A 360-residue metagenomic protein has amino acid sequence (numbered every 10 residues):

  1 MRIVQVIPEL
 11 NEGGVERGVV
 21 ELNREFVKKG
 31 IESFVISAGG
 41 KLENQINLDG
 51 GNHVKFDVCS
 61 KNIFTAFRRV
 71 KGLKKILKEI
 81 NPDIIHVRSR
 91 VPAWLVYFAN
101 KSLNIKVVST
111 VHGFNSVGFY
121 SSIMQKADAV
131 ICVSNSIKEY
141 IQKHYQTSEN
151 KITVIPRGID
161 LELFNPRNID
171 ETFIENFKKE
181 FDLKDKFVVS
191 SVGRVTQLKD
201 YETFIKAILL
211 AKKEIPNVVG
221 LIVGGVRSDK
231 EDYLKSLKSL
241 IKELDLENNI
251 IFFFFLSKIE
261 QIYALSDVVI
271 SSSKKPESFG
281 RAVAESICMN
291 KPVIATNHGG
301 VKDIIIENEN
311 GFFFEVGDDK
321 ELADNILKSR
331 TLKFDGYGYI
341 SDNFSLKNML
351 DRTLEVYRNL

Functional and structural regions predicted by a protein language model:
V4, L183-K199, I205-I208, L221: Conserved donor-binding/catalytic core segment of Leloir-type glycosyltransferases
V35, P292-A295: Short hydrophobic beta-strand element within catalytic cores of glycosyltransferases and related nucleotide-activated
L77, F255-L256, I262-S266, R281: Short alpha-helical donor nucleotide-sugar binding micro-motif in glycosyltransferases
V87-A93, V111: Short His-centered aromatic/hydrophobic patch
K101-N135, E139, Q146: A conserved, positively charged/aromatic
D229-L234, E247-L256, I262, F313: Active-site donor-binding acidic/aromatic loop of nucleotide-activated sugar and phosphosugar transferases involved
I306-N308, F312-D319, I326-T331: Conserved acidic donor-binding segment of nucleotide-sugar-dependent glycosyltransferases
E321, K328-L346, R352-E355: A short, well-ordered alpha-helix in the C-terminal region of glycosyltransferases
